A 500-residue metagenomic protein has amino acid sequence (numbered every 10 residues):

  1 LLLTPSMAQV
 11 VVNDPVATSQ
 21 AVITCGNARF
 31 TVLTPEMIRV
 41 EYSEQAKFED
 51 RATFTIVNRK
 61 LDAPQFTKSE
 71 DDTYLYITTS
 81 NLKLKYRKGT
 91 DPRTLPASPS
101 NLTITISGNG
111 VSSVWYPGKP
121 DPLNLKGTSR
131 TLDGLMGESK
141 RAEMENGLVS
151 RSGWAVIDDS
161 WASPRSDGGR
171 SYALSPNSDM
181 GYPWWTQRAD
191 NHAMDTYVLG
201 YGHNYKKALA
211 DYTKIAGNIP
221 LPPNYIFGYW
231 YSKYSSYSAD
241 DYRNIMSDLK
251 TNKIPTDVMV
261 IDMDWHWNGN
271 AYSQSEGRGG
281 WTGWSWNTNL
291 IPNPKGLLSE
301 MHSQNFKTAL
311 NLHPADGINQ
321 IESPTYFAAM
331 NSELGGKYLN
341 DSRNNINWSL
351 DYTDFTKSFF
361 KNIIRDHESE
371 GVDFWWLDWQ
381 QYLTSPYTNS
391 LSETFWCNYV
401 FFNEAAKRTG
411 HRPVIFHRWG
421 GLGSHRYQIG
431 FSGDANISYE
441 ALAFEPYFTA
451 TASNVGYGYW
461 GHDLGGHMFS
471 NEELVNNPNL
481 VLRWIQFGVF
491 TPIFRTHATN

Functional and structural regions predicted by a protein language model:
L3-P5: N-terminal signal peptide c-region/cleavage motif recognized by signal peptidases
L33-D72: A low-complexity, Ser/Thr/Gly/Pro-enriched, surface-exposed linker/loop concept that marks segments flanking
S69-P223, K233-Y234, A239, M246-T251: Catalytic and substrate-binding clefts that recognize carbohydrates or anionic sugar/phosphate headgroups
W115, P255-N500: Aromatic- and carboxylate-enriched substrate-binding clefts and catalytic-loop regions of carbohydrate-active enzymes
I219-S232, G336-N347: N-terminal small/glycine-rich loop or linker at the start of catalytic domains across soluble metabolic enzymes
